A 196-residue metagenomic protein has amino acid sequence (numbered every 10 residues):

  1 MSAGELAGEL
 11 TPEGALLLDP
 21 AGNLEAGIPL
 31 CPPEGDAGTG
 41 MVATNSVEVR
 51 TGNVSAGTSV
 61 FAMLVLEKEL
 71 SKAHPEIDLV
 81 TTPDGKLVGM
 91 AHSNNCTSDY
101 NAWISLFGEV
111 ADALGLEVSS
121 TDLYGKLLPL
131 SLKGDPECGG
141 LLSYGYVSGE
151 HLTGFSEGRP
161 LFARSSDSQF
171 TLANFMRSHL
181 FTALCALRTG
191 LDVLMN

Functional and structural regions predicted by a protein language model:
M1-N196: Active-site core segments that coordinate phosphate-bearing ligands/cofactors across diverse enzyme families
